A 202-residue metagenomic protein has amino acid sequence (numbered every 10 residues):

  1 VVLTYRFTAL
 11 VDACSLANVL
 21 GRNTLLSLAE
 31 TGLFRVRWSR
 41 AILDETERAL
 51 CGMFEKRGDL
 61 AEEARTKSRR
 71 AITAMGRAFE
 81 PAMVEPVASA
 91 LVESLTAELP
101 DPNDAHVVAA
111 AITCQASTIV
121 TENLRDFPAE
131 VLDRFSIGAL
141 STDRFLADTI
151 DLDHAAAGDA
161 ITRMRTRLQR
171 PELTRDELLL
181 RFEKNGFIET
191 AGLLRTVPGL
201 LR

Functional and structural regions predicted by a protein language model:
V1-T4: Noncatalytic, typically N-terminal accessory segments of nucleic acid-processing enzymes and closely related
R6-A109, F127-G138, R144, T149-R163 (+1 more regions): Active-site-proximal, substrate-binding regions of enzyme catalytic domains and RNA-binding/basic surfaces
P86-V87, A110-A111, A116-E122: Acidic beta-strand-to-loop metal/phosphate-binding motif
